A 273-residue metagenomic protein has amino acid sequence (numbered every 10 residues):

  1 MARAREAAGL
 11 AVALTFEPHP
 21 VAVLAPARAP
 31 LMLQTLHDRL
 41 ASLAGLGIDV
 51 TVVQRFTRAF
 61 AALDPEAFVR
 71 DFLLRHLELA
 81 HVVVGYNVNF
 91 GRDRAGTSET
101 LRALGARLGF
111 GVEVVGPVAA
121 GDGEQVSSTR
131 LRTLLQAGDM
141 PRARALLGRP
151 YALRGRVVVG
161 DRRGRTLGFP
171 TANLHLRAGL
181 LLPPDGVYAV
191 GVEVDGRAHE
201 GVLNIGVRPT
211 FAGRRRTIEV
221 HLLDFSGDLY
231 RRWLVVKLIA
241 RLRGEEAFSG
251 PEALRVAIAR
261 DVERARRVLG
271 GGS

Functional and structural regions predicted by a protein language model:
M1-A27: ATP-dependent adenylation/pyrophosphate-handling site
A2-R5, G9, G148, A259-E263: Solvent-exposed alpha-helix faces
P20-L108: N-terminal Rossmann-like or analogous alpha/beta NTP/dinucleotide-binding catalytic cores that position adenine
L43, V82, A143, V190 (+1 more regions): Residue-level signal for inorganic ion chemistry
A103-V207: Glycine-rich, Lys/Arg-enriched anion-binding loops that position phosphate/diphosphate groups for phosphoryl
G160-S273: Phosphate/ribose-recognition catalytic cores of enzymes acting on nucleotide-derived substrates
